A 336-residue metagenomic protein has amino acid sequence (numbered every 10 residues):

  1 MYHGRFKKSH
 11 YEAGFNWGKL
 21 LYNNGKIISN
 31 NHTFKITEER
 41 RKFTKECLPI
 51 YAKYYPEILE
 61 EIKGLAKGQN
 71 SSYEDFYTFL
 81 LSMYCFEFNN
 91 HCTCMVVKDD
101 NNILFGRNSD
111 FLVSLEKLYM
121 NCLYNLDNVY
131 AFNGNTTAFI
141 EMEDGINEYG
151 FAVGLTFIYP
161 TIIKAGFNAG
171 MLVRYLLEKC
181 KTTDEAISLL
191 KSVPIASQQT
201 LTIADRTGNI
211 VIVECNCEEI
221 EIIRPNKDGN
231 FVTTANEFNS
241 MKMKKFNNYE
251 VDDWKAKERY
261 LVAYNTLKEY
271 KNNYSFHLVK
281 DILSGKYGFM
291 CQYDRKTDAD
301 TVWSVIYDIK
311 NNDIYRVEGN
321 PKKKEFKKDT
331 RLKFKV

Functional and structural regions predicted by a protein language model:
M1-N90, K181-K191, R206, V232-V336: C-terminus-biased signal that marks the final domain/tail of proteins
Y2-H3, N16, N31-I36, K53-G170 (+1 more regions): A contiguous strand-loop segment
C92-K98, Y119-L123, E143-D144, Q199-D205 (+3 more regions): Short beta-strand scaffold segments in enzyme catalytic cores
I103, A152, N209-V211, I220 (+1 more regions): Hydrophobic residues embedded in beta-strands of well-ordered beta-sheets
D110-F111, C215-E221, N320-K322: A short, sequence-level motif marking secondary-structure junctions
F139-E141, P160, I187-S192, S197-I222: Structured soluble/peripheral alpha/beta segments that form catalytic or ligand/cofactor-binding pockets
V173-E178: Short, well-ordered beta-strand elements within core beta-sheets of diverse protein domains
I212-K245: Active-site loop ensemble at the mouth of alpha/beta enzyme cores that anchors a bound cofactor
